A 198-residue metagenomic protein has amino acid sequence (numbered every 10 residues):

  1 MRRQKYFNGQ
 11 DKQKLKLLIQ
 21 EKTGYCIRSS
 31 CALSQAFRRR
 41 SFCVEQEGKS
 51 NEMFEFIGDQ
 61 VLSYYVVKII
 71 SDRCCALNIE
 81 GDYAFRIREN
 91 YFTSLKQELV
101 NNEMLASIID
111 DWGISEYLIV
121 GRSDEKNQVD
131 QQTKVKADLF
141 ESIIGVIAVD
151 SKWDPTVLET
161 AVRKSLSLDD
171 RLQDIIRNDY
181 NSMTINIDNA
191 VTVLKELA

Functional and structural regions predicted by a protein language model:
M1-A198: Double-stranded RNA-binding/processing signature
